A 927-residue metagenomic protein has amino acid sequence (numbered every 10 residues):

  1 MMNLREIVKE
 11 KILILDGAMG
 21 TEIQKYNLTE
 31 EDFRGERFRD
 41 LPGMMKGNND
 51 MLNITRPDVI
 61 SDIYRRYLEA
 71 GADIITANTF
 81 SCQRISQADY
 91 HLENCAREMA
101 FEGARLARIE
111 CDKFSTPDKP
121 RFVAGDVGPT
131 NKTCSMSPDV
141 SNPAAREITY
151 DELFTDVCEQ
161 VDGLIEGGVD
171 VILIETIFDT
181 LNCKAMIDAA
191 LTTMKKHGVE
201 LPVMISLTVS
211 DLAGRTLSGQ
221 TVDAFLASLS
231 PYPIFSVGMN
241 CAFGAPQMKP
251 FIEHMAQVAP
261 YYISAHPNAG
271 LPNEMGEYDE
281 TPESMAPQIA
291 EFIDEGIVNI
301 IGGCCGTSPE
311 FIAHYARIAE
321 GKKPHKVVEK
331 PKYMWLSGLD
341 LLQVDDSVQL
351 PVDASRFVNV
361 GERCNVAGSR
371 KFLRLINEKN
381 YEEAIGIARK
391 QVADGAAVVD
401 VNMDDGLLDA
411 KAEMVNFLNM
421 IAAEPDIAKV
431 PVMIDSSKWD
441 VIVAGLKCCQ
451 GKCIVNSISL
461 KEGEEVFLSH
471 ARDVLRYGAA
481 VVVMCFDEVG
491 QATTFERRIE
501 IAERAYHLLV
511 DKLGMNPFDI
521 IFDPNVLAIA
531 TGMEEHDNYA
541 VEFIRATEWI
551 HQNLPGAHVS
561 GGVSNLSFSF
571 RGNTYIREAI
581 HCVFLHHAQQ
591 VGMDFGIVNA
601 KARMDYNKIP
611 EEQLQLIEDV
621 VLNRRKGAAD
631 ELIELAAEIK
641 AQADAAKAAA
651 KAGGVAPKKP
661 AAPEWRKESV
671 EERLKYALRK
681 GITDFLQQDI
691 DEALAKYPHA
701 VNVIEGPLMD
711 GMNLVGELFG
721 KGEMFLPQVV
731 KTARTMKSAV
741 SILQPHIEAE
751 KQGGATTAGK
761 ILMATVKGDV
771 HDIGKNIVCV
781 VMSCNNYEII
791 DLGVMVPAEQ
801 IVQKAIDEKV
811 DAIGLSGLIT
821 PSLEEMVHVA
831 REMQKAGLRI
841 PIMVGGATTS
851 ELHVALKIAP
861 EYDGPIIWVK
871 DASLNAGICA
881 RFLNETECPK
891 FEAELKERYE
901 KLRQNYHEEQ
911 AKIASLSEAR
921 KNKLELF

Functional and structural regions predicted by a protein language model:
M1-F927: Domain-level signal for soluble alpha/beta catalytic cores
